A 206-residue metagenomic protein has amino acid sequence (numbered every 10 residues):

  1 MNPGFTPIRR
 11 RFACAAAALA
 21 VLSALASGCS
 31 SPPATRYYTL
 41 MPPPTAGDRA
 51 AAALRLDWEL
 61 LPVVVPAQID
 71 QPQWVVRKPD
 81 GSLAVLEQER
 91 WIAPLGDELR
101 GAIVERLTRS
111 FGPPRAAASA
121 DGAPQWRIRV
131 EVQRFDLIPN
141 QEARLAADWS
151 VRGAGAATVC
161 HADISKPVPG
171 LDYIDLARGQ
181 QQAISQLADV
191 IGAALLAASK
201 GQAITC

Functional and structural regions predicted by a protein language model:
N2-A17: Bacterial N-terminal signal peptides that target proteins for export
A24-G28: C-terminal motif of bacterial Sec signal peptides marking the signal peptidase cleavage site
C29-L95, K200-C206: A structural "domain/chain start" motif
S31-D48, R109-G155, V168: Surface-exposed short loop/turn segments
L83-R90, G155-A193: Short secondary-structure boundary motifs at beta->alpha junctions and helix caps
V104-G112, G192-K200: Sec-exported extracytoplasmic/periplasmic mature domains
